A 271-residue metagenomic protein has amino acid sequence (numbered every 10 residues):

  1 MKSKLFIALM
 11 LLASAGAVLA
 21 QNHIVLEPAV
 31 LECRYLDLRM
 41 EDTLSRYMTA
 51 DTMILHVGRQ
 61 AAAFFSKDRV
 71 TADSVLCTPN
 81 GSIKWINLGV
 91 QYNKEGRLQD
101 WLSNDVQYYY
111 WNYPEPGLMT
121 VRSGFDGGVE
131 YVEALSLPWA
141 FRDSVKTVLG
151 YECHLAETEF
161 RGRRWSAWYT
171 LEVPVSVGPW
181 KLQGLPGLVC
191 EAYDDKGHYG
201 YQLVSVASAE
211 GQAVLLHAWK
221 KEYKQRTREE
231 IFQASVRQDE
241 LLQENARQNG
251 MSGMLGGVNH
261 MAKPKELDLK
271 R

Functional and structural regions predicted by a protein language model:
M1-E27: Bacterial Sec-dependent N-terminal signal peptides
S3-L5, S14-A17, N80, N87-G89 (+5 more regions): Short, intrinsically disordered/low-complexity patches at protein termini and at juxtamembrane boundaries
Q21-P138, R142-V145, E152, S166 (+1 more regions): Extracellular or lumenal secretory-pathway regions
V148-L149, F160: Structural motif
H154-H217: Gly/Pro-enriched, hydrophobic low-complexity segments that function as extracytoplasmic propeptides/linkers
